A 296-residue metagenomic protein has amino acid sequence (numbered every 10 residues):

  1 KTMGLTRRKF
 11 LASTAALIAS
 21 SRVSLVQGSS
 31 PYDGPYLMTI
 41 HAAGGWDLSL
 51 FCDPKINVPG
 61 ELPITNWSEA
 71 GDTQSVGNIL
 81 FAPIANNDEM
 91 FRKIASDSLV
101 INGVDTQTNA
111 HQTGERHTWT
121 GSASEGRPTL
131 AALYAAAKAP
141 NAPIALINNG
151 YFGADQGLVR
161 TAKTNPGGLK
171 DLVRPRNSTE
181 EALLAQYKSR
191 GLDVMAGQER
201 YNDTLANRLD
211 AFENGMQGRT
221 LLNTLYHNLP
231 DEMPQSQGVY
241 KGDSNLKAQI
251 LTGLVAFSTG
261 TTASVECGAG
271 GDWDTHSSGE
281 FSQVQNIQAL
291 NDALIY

Functional and structural regions predicted by a protein language model:
K1-Y296: Ligand-binding pockets and gating/stacking loops
